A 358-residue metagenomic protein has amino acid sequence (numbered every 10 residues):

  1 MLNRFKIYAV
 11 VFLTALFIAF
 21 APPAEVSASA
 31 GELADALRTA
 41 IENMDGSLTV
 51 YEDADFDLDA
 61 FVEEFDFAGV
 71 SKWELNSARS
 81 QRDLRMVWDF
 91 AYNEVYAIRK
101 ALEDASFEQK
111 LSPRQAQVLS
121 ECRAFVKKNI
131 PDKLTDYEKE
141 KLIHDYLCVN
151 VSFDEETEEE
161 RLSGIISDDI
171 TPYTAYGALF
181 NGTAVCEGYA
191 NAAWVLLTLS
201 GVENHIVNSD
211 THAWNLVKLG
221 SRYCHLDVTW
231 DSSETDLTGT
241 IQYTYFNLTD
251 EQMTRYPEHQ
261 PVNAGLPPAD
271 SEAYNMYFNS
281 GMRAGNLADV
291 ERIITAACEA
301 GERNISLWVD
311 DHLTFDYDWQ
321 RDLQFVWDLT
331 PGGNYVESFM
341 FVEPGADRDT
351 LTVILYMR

Functional and structural regions predicted by a protein language model:
M1-A9: Bacterial N-terminal signal peptides that target proteins for export
F5, P22, V26-F125, T295-S306 (+1 more regions): Linear, non-domain "peripheral" regions
V10-A21: Bacterial N-terminal signal peptides
A28, I170, V207, K218-L226 (+1 more regions): Eukaryotic intrinsically disordered, low-complexity regions
K110-G177: Secondary-structure boundary elements
C148-L219: Active-site neighborhood of thiol-dependent amide/isopeptide-bond enzymes
V217-G220, Y356-R358: Active-site beta-strand termini and strand-to-loop segments that position acidic
R222-C224, T229-F325, Y335-S338: His-Asp-centered catalytic microenvironments across diverse enzyme cores, prominently the transglutaminase-like
